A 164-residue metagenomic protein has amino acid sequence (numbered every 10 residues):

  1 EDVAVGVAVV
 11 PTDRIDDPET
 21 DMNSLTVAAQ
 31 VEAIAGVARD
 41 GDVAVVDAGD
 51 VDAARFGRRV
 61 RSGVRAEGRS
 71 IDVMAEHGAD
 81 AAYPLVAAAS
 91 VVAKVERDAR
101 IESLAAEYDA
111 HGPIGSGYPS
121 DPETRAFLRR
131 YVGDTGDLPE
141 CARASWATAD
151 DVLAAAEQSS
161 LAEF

Functional and structural regions predicted by a protein language model:
E1-F164: RNase H-like, two-metal
